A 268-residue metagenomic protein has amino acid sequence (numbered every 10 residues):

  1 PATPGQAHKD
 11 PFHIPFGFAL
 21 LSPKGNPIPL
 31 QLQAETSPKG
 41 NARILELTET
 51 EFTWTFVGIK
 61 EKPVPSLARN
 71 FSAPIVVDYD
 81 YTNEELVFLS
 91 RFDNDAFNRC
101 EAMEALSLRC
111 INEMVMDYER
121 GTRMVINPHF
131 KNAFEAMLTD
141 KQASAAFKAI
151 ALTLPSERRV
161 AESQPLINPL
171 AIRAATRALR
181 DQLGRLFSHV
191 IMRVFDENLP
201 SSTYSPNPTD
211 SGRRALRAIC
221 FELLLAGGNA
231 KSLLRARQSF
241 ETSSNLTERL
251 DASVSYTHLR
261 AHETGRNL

Functional and structural regions predicted by a protein language model:
P1-I59, P63-S66: Beta-strand-rich binding/interaction modules
H8, E46-T48, T55-H262, R266: Long, ordered, helix-rich scaffold segments
